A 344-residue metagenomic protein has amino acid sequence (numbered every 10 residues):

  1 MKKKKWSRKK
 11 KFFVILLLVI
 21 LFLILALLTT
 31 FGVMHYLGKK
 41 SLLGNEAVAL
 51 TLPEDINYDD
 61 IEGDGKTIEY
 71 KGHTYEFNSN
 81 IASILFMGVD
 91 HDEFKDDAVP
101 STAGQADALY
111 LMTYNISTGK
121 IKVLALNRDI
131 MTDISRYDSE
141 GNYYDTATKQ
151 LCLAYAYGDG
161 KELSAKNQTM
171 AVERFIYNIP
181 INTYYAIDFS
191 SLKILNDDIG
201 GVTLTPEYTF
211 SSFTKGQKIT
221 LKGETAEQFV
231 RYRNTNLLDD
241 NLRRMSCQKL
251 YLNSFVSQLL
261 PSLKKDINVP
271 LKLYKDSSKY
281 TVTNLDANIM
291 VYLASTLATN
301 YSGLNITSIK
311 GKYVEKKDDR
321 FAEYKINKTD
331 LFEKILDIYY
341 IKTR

Functional and structural regions predicted by a protein language model:
M1-F13: N-terminal Lys/Arg-rich, disordered targeting/topogenic segments
K2, L17, T30-R344: Non-catalytic, solvent-exposed segments at the cell envelope interface
F13-L21: Membrane-embedded alpha-helical segments of small multi-pass membrane proteins
L23-F31: Alpha-helical transmembrane segments
